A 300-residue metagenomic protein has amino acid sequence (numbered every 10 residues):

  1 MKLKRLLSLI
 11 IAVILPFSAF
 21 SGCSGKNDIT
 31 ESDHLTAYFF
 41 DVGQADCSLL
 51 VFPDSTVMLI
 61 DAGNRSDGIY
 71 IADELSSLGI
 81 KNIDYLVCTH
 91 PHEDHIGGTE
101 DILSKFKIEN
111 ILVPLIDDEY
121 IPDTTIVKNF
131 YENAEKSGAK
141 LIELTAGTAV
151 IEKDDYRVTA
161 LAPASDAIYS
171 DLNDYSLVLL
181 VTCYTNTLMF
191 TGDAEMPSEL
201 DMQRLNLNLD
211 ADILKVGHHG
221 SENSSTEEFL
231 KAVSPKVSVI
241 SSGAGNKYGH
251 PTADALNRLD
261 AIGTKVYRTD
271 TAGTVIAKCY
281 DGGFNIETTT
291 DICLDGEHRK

Functional and structural regions predicted by a protein language model:
K2-L6, F17-K300: Non-globular, low-confidence helical/coil segments that flank catalytic cores
